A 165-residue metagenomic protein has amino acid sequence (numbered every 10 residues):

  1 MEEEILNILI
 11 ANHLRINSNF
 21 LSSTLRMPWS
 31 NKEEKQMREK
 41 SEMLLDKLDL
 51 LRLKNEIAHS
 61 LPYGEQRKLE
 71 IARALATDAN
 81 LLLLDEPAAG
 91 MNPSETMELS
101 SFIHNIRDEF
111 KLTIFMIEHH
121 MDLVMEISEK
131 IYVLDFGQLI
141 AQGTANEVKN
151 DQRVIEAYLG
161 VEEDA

Functional and structural regions predicted by a protein language model:
M1-A165: Glycine-rich phosphate-binding loops of nucleotide-dependent enzymes
